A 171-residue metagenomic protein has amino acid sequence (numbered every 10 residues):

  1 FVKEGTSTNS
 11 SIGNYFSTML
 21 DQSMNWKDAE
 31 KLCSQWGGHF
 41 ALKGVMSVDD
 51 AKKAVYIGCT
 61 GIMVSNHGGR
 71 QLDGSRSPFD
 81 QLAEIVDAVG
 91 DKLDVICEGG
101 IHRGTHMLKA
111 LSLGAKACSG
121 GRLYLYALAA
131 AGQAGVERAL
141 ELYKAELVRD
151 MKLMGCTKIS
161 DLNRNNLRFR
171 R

Functional and structural regions predicted by a protein language model:
F1-C97, T105-Y126: Alpha/beta enzyme core
K52-V55, L111, L140, K144 (+1 more regions): Residues within alpha-helical segments
G74-D87, L128-V148: C-terminal helical cap(s) of enzyme catalytic domains, especially alpha/beta-barrels
D91, L113-A117, A130, R149 (+2 more regions): Short, well-ordered loop/turn and helix-capping segments at boundaries between secondary-structure elements and domains
G100-I101, G155: A short glycine-centered flexible hinge/capping loop motif at secondary-structure junctions
A145-R171: Charged C-terminal helix
